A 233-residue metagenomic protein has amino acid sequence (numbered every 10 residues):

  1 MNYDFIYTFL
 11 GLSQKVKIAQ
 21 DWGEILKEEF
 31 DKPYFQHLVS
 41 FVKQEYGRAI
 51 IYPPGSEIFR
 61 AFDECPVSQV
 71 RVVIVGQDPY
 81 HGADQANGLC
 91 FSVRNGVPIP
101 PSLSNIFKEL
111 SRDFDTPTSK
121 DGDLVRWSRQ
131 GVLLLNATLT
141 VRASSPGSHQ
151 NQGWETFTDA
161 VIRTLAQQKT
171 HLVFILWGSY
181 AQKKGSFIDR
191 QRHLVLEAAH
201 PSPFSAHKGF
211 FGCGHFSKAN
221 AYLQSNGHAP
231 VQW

Functional and structural regions predicted by a protein language model:
M1-Q44: Polybasic, low-complexity association/targeting segments
E28-L176, Y180-K183, I188, L194-E197 (+3 more regions): A polyanion-binding, active-site-adjacent surface
C213-G214, Y222-Q224: Polytopic transmembrane helical bundles with strong interfacial aromatic enrichment
